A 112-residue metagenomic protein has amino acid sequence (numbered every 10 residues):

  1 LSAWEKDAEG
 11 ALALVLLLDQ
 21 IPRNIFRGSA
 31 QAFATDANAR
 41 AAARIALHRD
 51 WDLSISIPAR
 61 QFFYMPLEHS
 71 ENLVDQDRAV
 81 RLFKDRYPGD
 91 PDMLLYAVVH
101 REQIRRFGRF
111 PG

Functional and structural regions predicted by a protein language model:
L1-A13, L17-G112: Intrinsically disordered, low-complexity activation-like regions
